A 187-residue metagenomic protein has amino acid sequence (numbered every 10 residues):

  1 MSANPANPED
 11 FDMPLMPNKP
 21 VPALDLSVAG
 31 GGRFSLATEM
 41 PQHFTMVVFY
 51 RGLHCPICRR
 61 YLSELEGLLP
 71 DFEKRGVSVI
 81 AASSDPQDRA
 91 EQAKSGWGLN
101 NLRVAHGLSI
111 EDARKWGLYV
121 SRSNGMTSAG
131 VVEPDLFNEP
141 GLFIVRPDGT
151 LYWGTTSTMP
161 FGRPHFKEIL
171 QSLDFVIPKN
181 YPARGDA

Functional and structural regions predicted by a protein language model:
M1-A187: Chalcogenol-based redox active-site neighborhoods
